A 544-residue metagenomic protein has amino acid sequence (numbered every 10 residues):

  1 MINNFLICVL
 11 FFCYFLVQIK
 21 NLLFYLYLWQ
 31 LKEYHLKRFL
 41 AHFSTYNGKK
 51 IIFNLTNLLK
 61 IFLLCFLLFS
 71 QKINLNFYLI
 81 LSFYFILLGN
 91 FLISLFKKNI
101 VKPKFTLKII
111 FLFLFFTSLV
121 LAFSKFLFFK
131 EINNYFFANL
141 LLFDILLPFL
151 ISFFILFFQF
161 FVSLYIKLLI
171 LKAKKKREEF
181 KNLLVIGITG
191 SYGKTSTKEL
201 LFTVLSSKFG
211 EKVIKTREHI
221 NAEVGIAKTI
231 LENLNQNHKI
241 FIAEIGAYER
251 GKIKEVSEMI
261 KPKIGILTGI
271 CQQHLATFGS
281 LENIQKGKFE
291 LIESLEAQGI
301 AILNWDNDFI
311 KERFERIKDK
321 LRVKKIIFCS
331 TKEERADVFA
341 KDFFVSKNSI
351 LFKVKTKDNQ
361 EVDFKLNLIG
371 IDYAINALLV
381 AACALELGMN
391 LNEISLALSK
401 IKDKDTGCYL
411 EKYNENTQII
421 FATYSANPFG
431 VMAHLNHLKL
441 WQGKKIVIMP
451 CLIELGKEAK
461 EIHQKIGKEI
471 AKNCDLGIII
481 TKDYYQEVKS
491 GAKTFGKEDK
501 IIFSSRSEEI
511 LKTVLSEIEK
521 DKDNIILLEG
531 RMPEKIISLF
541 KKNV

Functional and structural regions predicted by a protein language model:
M1-S163, A382-N392, L396-T406, L410-V544: ATP-dependent carboxylate-amine ligase
C65-L75, L81, T117-F129, I226-K228 (+7 more regions): Extended acidic/charged loop-beta regions that coordinate divalent cations and stabilize anionic phosphate/carboxylate
L75-T106, T203-N237: Active-site phosphate/ATP/adenylate-binding loop shared across adenylate-forming ligases
L168-E179, Y409, L511-V514: A short, basic/flexible loop-to-alpha-helix module at the beginning of a structural domain
L171-H219, M532: Walker A (P-loop) phosphate-binding motif
L183, L267-Q418, G443-K444, Q464 (+2 more regions): Acidic, Mg2+-coordinating active-site environments of NTP-dependent enzymes
G187, I214-T216, I240-E244, A301-L303 (+2 more regions): Short catalytic-loop micro-motif centered on adjacent basic/acidic residues
L201, L205, I226-I230, A377-L387 (+2 more regions): Buried hydrophobic packing segments
